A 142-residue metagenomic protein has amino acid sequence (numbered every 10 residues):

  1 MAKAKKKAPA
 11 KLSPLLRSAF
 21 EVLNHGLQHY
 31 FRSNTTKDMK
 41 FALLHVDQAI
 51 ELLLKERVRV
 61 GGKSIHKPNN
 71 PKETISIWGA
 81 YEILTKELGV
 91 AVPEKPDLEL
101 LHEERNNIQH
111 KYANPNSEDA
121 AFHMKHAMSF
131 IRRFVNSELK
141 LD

Functional and structural regions predicted by a protein language model:
M1-A42, L139-D142: Charged alpha-helical initiation segments
L12-R17, L88-D142: Charge-enriched, short contiguous segments at helix-coil
E21, F41-Q48, F122, H126: Amphipathic alpha-helical interaction segments
V22-H25, H45, L52, L100 (+1 more regions): Amphipathic, well-ordered alpha-helical segments in soluble domains
G26-N34, V60, I108, Y112-P115: Secondary-structure edge/capping motif, primarily at the C-terminal ends of alpha-helices and the immediately following
S33-K40, K63-P68, S117: Short, surface-exposed loop/turn segments at secondary-structure junctions
M39-R59: Short, hydrophobic, well-ordered secondary-structure elements
L54-E99, E103-E104, I131: Flexible secondary-structure boundary motifs
